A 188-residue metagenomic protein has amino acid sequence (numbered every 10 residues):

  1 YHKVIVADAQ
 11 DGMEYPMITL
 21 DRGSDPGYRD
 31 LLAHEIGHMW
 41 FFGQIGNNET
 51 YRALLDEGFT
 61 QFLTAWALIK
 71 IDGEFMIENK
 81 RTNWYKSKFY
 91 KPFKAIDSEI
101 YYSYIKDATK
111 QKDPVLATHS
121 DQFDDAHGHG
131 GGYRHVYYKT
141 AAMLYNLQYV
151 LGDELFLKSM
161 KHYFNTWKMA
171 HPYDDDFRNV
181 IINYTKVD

Functional and structural regions predicted by a protein language model:
Y1-D188: Hydrophobic alpha-helical and helix-loop surface patches within well-folded domains that function as non-catalytic
